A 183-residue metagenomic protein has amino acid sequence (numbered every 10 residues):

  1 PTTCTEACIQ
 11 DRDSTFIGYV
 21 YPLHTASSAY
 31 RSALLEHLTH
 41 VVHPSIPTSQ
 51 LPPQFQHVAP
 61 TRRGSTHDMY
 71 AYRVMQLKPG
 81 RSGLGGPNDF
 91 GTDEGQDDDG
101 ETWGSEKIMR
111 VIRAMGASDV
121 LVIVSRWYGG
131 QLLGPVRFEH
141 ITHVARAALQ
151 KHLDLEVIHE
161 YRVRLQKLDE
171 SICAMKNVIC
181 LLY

Functional and structural regions predicted by a protein language model:
P1-T102, V157, Y161, K167-L182: C-terminal regulatory domains involved in ligand/effector binding and gene-expression control
Q10-D11, V111-A117: Short glycine/proline-enriched loop/turn "hinge" motifs that connect secondary-structure elements and lie
T25, Y128-G129: Conserved beta-strand elements of beta-rich interaction domains across eukaryotes, especially beta-propellers
H37, V111-A114, A148, V178: Alpha-helical recognition domains of nuclear gene-regulatory proteins
E101-M109: Short acidic (Asp/Glu) patches
D119-Y128: Glycine- and acidic-rich phosphate- and metal-coordinating loops
L132-R162: Glycine- and Gly-Pro-enriched alpha-helical subdomains that act as flexible, kink-prone "lid/hinge" or packing modules
